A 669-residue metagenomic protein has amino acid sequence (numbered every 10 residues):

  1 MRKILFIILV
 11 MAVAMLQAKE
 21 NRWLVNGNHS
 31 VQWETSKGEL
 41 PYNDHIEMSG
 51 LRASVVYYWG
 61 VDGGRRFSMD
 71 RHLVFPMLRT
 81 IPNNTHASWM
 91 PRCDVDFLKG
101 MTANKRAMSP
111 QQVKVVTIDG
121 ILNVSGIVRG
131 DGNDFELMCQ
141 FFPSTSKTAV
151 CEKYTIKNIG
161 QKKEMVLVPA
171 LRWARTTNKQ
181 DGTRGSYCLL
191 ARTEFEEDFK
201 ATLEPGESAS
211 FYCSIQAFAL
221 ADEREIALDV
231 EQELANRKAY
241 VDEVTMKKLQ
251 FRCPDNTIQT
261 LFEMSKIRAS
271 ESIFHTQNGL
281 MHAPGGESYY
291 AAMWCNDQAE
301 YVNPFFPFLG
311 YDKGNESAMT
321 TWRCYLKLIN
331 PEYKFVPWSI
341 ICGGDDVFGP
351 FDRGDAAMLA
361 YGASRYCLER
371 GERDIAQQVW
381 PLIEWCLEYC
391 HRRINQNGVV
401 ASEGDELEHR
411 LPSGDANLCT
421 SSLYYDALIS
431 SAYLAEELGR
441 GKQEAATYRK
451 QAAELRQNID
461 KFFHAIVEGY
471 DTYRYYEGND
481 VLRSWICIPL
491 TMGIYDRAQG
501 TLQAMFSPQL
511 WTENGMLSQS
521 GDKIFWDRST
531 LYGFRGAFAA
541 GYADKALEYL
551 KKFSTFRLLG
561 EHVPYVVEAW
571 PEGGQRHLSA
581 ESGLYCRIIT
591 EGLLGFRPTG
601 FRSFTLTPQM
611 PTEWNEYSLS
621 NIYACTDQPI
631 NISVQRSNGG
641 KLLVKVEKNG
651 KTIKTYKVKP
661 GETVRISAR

Functional and structural regions predicted by a protein language model:
M1-I4: Positively charged n-region of N-terminal signal peptides that target proteins for export
L9-Q17: Hydrophobic h-region of N-terminal signal peptides that target proteins for export in Gram-negative bacteria
A18-T260, Y542-A546, S554, F596-R669: Terminal accessory carbohydrate-recognition/targeting modules of carbohydrate-active enzymes
T85, P91-D96, G120, D297 (+5 more regions): Amphipathic, well-ordered alpha-helical segments in soluble domains
M138-F142, A191-K200, W338-R353, R365-Y366 (+1 more regions): Aromatic/His-enriched, Gly/Pro-containing loop or helix-boundary segments that lie immediately adjacent to catalytic
T202, G206-A227, G286-A291, P337-M358 (+5 more regions): The feature captures the catalytic groove of carbohydrate-active enzymes
D242-Q377, G404-H409, G478-T491, M505 (+2 more regions): Substrate-binding groove/exosite segments of carbohydrate-active enzymes
W294-R323, P381-E384, E388, E408-H409 (+6 more regions): Active-site core of glycosidic bond-cleaving carbohydrate-active enzymes
